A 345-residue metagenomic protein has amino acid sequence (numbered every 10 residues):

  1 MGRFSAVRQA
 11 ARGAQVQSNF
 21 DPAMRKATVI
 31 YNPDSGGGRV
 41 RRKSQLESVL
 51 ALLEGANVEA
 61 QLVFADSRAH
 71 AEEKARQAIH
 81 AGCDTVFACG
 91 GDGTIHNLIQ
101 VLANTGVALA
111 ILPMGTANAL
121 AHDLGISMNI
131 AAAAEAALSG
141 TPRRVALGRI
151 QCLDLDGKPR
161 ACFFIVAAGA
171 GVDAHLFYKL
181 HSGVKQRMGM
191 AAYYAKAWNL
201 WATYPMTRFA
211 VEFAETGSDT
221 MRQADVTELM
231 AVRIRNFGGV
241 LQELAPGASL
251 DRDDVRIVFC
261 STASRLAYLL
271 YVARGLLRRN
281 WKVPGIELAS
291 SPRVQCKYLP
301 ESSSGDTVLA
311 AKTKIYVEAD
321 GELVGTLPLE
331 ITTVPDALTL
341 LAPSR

Functional and structural regions predicted by a protein language model:
G2-V86, H96: ATP/NTP phosphate-donor binding region
D34, E54-A56, A65, N104-A108 (+1 more regions): Catalytic core of DAGKc-family lipid kinases
V40, E215-S218, S249-R252, F259-R345: ATP/nucleoside-binding phosphotransfer catalytic cores, i.e., glycine-rich phosphate-binding loops
A88-D92: N-terminal glycine-rich "phosphate-gripper" loop used for MgATP/nucleotide binding and carboxylate activation
T94-V107: Short Gly/Thr/Asp-enriched flexible loops that form oxyanion-binding sites at enzyme active sites
G169, D173, M230-G247, L323: Glycine-rich phosphate/pyrophosphate-binding beta-alpha loops
V184-A192, I234-F237, A245-A267: Gly/Ser/Thr-rich active-site loops/lids in small-molecule metabolic enzymes that frequently grip phosphoryl groups
